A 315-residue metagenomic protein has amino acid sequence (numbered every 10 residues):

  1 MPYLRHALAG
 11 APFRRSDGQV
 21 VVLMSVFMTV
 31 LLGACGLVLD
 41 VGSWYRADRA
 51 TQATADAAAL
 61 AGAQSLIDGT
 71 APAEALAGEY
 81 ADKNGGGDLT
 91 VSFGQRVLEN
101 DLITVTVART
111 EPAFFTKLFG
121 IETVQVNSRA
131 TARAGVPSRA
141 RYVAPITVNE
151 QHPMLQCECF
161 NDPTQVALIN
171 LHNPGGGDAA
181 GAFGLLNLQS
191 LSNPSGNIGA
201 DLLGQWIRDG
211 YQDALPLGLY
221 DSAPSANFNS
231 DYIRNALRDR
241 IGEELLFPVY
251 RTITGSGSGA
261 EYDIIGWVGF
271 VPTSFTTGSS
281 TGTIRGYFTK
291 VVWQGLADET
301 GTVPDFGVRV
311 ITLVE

Functional and structural regions predicted by a protein language model:
M1-D17, V22: N-terminal leader/signal peptides at the extreme start of proteins
P2, G42-Y45, R49, A57-F114 (+1 more regions): Short amphipathic secondary-structure patches
G18, A81, V105, A130 (+1 more regions): Residue-level signature of catalytic and energy-coupling elements of molecular machines, predominantly ATP/GTP-dependent
V22-L39, A53: Alpha-helical hydrophobic helix detector
A71-E74, G94-L102, E122-E315: N-linked glycosylation sequons
F114-E122: Flexible, membrane-facing loop/turn or short amphipathic-helix motifs that contact lipid bilayers or gate lipid-binding
